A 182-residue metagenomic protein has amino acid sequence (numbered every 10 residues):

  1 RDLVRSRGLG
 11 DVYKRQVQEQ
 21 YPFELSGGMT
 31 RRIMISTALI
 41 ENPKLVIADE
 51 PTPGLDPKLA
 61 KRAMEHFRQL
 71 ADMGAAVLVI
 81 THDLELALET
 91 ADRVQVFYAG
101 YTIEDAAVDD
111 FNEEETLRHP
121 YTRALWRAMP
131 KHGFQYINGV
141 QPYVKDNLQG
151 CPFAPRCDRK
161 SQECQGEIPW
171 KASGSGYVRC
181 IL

Functional and structural regions predicted by a protein language model:
D2-Y13: Single conserved hydrophobic/aromatic residue that forms the stacking wall/gate of nucleotide- or nucleobase-binding
Y21-L25: Conserved ABC ATPase signature
S26-R32: ABC ATPase nucleotide-binding domain "signature motif"
I40-K44: A short, proline-enriched helix->beta-strand linker immediately N-terminal to the Walker B motif in ABC-type P-loop
V46-D49: Catalytic Walker B motif of ABC-type/P-loop ATPase nucleotide-binding domains
L55-F134: P-loop NTP-binding/switch modules centered on Walker-like glycine-rich loops
D105-L182: Short catalytic/signature loops enriched in Gly
